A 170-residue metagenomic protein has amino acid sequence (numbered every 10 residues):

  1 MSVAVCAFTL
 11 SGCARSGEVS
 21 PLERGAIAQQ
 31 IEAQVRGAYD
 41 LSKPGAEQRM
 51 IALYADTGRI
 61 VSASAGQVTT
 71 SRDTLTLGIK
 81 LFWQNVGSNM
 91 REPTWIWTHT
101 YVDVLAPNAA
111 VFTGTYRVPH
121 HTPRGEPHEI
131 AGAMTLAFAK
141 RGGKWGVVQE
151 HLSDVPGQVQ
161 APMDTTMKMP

Functional and structural regions predicted by a protein language model:
M1-S11: Bacterial N-terminal signal peptides
C13-L53, M163-P170: Short, low-complexity N-terminal intrinsically disordered segments enriched in polar/charged residues
A14-G17, A131-A161: Short beta-strand edge/turn micro-motifs at domain boundaries
G25-Q29, E47-N108, H128-E129: A solvent-exposed, acidic/Ser-Thr-rich amphipathic alpha-helical stretch
Y54-A55, S64, G114-Y116, M134-L136 (+1 more regions): A mature extracytoplasmic/lumenal domain signature
W97-D103, Y116-V118, A133-A139: Hydrophobic/aromatic beta-strand elements that line small-molecule binding cavities or substrate pockets in beta-rich
V102-V111, E126, F138-G146: A short, structured loop/turn motif at beta-sheet edges
V118-E129: Short, cysteine-centered beta-strand-loop-beta hairpins and adjacent loop/turn segments enriched in charged/polar
